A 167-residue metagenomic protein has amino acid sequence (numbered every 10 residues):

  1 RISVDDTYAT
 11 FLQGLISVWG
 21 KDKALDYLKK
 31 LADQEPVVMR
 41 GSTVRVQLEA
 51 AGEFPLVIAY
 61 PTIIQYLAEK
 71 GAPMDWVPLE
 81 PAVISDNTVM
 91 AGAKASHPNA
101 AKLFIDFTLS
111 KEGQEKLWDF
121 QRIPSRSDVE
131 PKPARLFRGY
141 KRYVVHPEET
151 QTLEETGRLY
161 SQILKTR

Functional and structural regions predicted by a protein language model:
R1-S3, A95: Hinge/capping helix and adjacent helix->loop/strand transition within the periplasmic-binding protein
S3-L79: Ligand-binding pocket segment of bilobal, Venus flytrap-like solute-binding proteins
T7, T108-E130: Periplasmic-binding protein-like
I16-S17, D86-A100, K116-L117: A bilobed periplasmic-binding-protein/Venus flytrap-type ligand-binding module shared by bacterial periplasmic
D22-K23, S125-R167: An extracytoplasmic/periplasmic, membrane-proximal ligand-sensing/linker region
K23, Y27-K30, Y60, S96-T108 (+1 more regions): Short amphipathic alpha-helical coupling segments at ligand-binding clamshell hinges and other catalytic/signaling
A72-V83, T88, G92-K94, D128: Short beta-strand->loop
